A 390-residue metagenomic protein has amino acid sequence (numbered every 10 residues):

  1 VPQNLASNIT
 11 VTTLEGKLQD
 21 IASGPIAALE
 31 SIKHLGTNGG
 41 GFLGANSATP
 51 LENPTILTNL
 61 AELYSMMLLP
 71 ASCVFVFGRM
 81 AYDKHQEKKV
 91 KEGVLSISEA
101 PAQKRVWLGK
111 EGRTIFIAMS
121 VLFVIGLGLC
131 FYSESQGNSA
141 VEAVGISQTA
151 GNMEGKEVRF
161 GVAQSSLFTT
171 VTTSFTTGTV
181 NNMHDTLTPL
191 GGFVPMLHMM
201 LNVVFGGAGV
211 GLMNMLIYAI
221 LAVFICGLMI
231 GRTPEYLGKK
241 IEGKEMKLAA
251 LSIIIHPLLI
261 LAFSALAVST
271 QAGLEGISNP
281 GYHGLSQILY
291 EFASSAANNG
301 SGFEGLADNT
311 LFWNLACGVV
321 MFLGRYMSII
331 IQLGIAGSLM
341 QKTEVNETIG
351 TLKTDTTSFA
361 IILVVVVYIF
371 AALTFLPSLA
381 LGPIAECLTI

Functional and structural regions predicted by a protein language model:
V1-I390: Membrane-proximal intracellular helices of multi-pass ion channels
